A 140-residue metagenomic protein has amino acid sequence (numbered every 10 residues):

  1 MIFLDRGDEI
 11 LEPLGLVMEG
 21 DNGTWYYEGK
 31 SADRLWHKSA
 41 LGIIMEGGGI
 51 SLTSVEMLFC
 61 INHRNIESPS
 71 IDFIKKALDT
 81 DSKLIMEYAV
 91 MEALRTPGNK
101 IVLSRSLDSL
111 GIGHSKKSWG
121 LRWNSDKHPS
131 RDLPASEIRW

Functional and structural regions predicted by a protein language model:
M1-E92, T96-W140: Conserved phosphate-interacting/catalytic interface
